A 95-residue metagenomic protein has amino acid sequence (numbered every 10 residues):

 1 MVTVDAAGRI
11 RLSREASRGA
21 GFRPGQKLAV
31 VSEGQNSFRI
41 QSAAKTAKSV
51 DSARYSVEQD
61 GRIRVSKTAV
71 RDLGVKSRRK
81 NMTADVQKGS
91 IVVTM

Functional and structural regions predicted by a protein language model:
M1-A6, F22-V57, S77-M95: Long, compositionally biased stretches
A7-G21, E58-G74: Short beta-strand-centered segments at strand-helix junctions
